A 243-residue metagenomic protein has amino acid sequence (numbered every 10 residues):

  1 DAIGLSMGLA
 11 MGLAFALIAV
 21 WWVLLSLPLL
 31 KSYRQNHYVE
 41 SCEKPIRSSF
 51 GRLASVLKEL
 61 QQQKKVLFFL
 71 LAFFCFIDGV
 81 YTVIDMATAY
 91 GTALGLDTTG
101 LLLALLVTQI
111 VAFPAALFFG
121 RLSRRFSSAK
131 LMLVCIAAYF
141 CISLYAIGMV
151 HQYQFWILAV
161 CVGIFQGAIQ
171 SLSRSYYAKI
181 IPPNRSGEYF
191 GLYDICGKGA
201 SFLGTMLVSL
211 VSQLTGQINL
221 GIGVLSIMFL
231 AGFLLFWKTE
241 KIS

Functional and structural regions predicted by a protein language model:
D1-V20, L210-F229: A membrane-interface helix-boundary motif in multi-pass transporters
W21-S32, G223-S243: Multi-pass alpha-helical transporter architecture, strongest for 12-TM Major Facilitator/SLC carriers used
R34-L70: Juxtamembrane intracellular "pre-TM" segments in multi-pass secondary transporters
D85-L101: Short amphipathic helix-loop junctions that connect adjacent transmembrane helices in Major Facilitator Superfamily/SLC
P114-S128: Helix-to-loop junctions at the C-terminal end of transmembrane segments in multipass secondary transporters
K130-Y145: Structural signature of the two symmetry-related core transmembrane helices
I147-A159: Helix-loop junctions at membrane interfaces in 12-TM secondary transporters
A168-I181: Intracellular juxtamembrane helix-capping segments at the cytosolic ends of symmetry-related transmembrane helices
